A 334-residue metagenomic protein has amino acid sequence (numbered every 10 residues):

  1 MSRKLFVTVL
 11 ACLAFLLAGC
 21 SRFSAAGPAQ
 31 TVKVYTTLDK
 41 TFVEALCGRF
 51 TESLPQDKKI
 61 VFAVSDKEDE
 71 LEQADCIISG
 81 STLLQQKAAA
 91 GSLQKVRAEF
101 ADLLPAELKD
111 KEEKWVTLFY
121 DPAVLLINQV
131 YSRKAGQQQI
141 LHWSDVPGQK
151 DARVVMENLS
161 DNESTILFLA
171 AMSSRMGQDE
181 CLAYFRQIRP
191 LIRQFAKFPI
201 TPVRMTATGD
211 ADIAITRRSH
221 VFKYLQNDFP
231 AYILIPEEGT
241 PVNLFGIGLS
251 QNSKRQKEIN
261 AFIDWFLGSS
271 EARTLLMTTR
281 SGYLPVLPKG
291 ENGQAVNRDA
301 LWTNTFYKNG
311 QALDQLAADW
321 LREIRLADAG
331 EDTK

Functional and structural regions predicted by a protein language model:
L17-G19: C-terminal motif of bacterial Sec signal peptides marking the signal peptidase cleavage site
S21-A29: Bacterial lipoprotein signal-peptidase II cleavage site
A29, T37-L38, E44, D69-A74 (+2 more regions): Extracytoplasmic ligand-binding site segments that recognize negatively charged/polar headgroups
K33-S65, L125: Short, polar/charged alpha-helical segment
A74-S79, D212-R217, Y232-I233: Paired acidic/hydrophobic, glycine-rich loop segments that form the ligand-binding mouth/hinge of periplasmic-binding
L126-Y131, N243-R255, F266, L275-L276: A bilobed periplasmic-binding-protein/Venus flytrap-type ligand-binding module shared by bacterial periplasmic
V154-S160, W265-P288: Periplasmic-binding protein-like
E291-K334: Extracellular/periplasmic bilobal clamshell ligand-binding domains
